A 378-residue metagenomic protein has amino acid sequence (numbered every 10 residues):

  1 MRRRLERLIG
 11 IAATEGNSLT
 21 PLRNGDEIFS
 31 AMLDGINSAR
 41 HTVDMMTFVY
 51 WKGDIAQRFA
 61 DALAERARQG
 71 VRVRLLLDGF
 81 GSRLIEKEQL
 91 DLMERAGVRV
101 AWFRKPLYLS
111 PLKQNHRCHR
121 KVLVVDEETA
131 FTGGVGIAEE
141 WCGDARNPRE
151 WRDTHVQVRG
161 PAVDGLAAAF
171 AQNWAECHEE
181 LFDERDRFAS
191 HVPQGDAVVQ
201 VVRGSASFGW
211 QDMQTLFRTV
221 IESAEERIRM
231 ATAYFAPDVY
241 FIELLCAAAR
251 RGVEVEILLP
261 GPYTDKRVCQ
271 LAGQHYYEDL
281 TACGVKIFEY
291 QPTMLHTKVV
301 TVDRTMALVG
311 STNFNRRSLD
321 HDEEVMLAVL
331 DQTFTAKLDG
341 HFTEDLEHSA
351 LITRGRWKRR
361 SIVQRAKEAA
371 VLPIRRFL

Functional and structural regions predicted by a protein language model:
M1-L378: Charged, low-complexity intrinsically disordered terminal segments
